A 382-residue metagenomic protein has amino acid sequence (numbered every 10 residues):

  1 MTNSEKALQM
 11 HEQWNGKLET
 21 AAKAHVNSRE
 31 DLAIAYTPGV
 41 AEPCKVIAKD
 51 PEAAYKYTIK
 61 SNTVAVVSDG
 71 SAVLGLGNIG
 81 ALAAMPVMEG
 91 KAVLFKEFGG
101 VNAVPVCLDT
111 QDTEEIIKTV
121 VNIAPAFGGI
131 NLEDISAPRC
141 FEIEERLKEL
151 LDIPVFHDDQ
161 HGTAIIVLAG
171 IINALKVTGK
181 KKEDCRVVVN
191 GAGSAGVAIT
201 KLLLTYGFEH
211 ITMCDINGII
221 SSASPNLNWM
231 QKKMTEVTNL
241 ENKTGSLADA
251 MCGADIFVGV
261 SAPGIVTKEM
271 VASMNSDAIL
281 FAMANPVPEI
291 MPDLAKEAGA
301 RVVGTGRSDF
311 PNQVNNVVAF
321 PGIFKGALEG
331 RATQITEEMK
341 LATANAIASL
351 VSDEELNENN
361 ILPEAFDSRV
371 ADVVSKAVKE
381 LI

Functional and structural regions predicted by a protein language model:
M1-I153, S375, L381: N-terminal ligand-binding/catalytic initiation module
E12, Y55-K60, K96-E97, N122-A124 (+8 more regions): Solvent-exposed alpha-helices and their adjacent loops that cap or buttress functional pockets in soluble metabolic
D69-S71, I79, L108-D109, D134-A137 (+5 more regions): Short, ordered loop/turn segments at secondary-structure junctions
L74, A81-G99, H157, I165-A262: Glycine-rich phosphate/diphosphate-binding loop of Rossmann-like nucleotide-binding domains
P105, N131-D134, V155-D158, V189 (+4 more regions): General beta-strand structural signal in soluble alpha/beta enzymes
D158, A282-I382: Adenosine-phosphate binding glycine-rich loop
K232-V302, R307-D309: Rossmann-like adenosine-cofactor binding region
